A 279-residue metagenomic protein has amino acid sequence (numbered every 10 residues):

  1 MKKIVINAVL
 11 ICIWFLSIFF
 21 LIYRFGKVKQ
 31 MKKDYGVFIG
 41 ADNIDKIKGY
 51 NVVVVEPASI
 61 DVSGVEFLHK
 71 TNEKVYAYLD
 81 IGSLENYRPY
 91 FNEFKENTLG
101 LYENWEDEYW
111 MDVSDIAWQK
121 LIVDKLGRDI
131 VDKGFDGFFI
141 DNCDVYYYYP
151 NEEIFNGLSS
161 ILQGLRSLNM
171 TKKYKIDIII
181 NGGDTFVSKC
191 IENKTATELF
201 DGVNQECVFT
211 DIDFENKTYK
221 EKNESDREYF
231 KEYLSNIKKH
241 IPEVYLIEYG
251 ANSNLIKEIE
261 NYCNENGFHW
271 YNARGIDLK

Functional and structural regions predicted by a protein language model:
M1-I4: Positively charged n-region of N-terminal signal peptides that target proteins for export
A8-F20: Hydrophobic membrane-insertion alpha-helices, especially the h-region of bacterial N-terminal signal peptides
I18-K279: Glycan-processing catalytic domains of CAZymes
